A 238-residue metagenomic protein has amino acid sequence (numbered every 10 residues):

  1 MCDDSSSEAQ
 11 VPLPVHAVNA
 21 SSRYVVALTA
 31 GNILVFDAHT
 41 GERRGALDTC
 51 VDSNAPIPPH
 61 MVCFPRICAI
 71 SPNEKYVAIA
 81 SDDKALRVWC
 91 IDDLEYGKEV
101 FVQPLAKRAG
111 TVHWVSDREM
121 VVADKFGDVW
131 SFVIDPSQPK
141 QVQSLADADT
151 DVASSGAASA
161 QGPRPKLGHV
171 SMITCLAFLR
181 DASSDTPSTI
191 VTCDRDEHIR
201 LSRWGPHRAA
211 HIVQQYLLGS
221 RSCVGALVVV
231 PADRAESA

Functional and structural regions predicted by a protein language model:
M1-L47, D52-N54: N-terminal alpha-helical scaffolding segments that mark the starts of alpha-solenoid/helical-repeat architectures
A9, E42-L47, V51-P59, E95-Q103 (+3 more regions): A short beta-strand motif characteristic of beta-propeller blades
P12-V18, P56-I70, K107-W114, G168-R180 (+1 more regions): Canonical WD40 repeat/beta-propeller blade segments in eukaryotic WD-repeat proteins
S21-S22, E74, D117-R118, A182 (+2 more regions): Conserved loop/turn motif of beta-propeller repeat scaffolds
L28-T29, A80-D83, A123-F126, T192-D196 (+1 more regions): Conserved strand-to-loop turn within each blade of WD40 beta-propeller repeats
F36, L86-W89, V129-V133, I199-W204 (+1 more regions): WD40-repeat beta-propellers
A38-G41, I91-L94, I134-S137, W204-H207: Short loop/turn segments that connect beta-strands within beta-propeller blades
